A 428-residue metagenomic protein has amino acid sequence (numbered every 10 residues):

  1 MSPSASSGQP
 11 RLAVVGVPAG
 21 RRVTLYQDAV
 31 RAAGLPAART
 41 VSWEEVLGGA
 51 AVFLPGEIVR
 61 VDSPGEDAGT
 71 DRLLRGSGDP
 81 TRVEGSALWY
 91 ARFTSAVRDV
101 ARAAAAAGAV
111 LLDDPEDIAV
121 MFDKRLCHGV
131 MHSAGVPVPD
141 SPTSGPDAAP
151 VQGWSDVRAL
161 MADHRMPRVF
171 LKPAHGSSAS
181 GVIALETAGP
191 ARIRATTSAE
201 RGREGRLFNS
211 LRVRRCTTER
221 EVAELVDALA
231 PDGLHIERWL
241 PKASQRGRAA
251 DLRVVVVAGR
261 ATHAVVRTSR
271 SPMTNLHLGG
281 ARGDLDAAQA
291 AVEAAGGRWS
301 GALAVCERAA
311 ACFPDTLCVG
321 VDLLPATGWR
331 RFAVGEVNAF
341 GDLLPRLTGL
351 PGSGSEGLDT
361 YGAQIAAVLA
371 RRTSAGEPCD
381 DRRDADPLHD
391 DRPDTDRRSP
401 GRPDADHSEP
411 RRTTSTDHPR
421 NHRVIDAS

Functional and structural regions predicted by a protein language model:
S2-G8, V61-T81, L88-A91, T373-V424: Intrinsically disordered, low-complexity terminal tails and inter-domain linkers enriched for S/T/G/P/D/E
L12, I58, I183-A184, R253-V256 (+1 more regions): A short beta-strand motif that forms the metal-chelation/ATP-contact edge of phosphoryl-transfer active sites
V17-A159: Conserved N-proximal alpha/beta basic substrate-recognition cap immediately N-terminal to, or forming the N-lobe
A19-G20, H175-S178, P241-K242, A261 (+2 more regions): Short, solvent-exposed loop/turn segments at secondary-structure junctions
A103-G233: Active-site nucleotide/adenylate-binding loops and adjacent lid/helix of ATP-dependent enzymes
V169, T262-H263, A333-E336: Protein kinase-like catalytic core scaffold
T217-W329, D426: A long amphipathic alpha-helix within ATP-dependent nucleotide-binding catalytic cores
G280-C318, P325-D391, D404-S428: C-terminal active-site "lid" helix and adjoining low-complexity regulatory extension at the edge of ATP-using catalytic
